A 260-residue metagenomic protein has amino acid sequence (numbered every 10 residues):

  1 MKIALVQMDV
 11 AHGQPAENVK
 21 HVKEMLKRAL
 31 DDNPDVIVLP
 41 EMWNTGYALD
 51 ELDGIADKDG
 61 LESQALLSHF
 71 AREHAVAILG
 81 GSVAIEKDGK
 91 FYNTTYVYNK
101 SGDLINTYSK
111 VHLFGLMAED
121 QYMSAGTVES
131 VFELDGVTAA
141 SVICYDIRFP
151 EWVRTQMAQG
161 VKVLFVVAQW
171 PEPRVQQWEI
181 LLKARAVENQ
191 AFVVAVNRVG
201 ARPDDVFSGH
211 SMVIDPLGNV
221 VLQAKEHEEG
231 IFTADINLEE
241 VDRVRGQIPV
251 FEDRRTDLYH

Functional and structural regions predicted by a protein language model:
M1-L5: Extreme N-terminal starter segment of soluble prokaryotic enzymes
Q7-G13: Short polar catalytic/cofactor-binding loops
P15-A16, K23-S101, T107, W170-N189: Cys-nucleophile CN-hydrolase/nitrilase-fold catalytic domain and related Cys-dependent amidase chemistry that acts on
T45, L52, Y96, Y108-F114 (+2 more regions): Short beta->alpha transition motifs characteristic of CBS
G60-L79, R148-I231: CN hydrolase (nitrilase-like) catalytic-core segments centered on the catalytic cysteine and neighboring Lys/Glu
E86-Q159, E172-I180, G246-V250, H260: Active-site catalytic loop in hydrolytic enzyme cores
T107, V131, R198-H260: C-terminal beta-strand edge segments of enzyme domains
